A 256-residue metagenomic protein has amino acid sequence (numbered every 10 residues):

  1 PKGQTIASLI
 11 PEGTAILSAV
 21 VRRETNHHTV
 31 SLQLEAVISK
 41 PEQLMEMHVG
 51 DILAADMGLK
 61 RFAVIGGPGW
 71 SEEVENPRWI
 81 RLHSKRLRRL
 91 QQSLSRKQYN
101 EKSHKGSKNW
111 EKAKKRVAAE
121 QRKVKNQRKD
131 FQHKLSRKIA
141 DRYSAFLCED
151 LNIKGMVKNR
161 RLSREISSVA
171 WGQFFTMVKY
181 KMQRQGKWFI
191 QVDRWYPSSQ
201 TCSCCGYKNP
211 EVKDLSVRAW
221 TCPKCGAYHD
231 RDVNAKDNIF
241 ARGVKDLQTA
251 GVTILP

Functional and structural regions predicted by a protein language model:
P1-S8: Beta-strand/loop nucleic-acid-binding surfaces
I10-E12: Composition-driven recognition of long, C-terminal low-complexity regions enriched in serine/threonine
A15-V20, E24-P256: Positively charged, helix-rich recognition surfaces that bind polyanionic ligands
